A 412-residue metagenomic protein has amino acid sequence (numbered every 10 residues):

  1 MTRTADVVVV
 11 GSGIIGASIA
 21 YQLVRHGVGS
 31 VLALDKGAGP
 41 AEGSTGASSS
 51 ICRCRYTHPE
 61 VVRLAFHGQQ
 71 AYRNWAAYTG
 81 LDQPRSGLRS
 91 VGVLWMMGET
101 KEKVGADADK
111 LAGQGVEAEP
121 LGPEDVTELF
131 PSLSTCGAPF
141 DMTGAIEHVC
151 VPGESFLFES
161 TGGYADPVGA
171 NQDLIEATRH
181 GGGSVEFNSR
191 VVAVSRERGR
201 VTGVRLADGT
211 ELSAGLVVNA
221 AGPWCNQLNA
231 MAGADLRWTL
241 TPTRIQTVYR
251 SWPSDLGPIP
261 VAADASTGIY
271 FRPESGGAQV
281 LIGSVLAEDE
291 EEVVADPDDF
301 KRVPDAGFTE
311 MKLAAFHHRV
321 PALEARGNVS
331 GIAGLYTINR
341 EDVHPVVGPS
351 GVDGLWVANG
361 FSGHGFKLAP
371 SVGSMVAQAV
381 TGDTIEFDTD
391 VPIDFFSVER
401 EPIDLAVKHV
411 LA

Functional and structural regions predicted by a protein language model:
T2-I15, L32: Beta1/beta-strand and adjacent pyrophosphate-binding region of the FAD-binding site in flavoprotein oxidoreductases
V24-S44: Glycine-rich FAD pyrophosphate-binding loop
A41, T210-P260: Central helical "cap/lid" subdomain
S49-M142, G268-Y270: Dinucleotide-binding Rossmann-like beta1-alpha1 core, especially the glycine-rich loop that anchors the ADP
T100-G181, E186-F187, A193-R200: Flavin (FAD/FMN) cofactor-binding and adjacent substrate-gating region of FAD-dependent oxidoreductase domains
E124-T135, P242, V303-T381, E386-L405: Flavin (FAD/FMN) cofactor-binding core of flavoprotein oxidoreductases
V192-L212, V217: Conserved beta-strand-loop-beta-strand element in the redox core of flavoprotein oxidoreductases
L236-R237, W252-G354: Active-site lid/adjacent beta-loop-alpha segment flanking the redox-cofactor pocket in flavoenzymes
